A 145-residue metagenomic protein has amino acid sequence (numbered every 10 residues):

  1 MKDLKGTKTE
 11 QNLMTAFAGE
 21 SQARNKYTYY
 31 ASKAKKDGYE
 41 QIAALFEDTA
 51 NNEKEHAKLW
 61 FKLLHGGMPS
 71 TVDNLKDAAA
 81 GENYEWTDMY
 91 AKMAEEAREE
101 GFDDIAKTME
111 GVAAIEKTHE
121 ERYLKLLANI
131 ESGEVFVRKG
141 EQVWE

Functional and structural regions predicted by a protein language model:
M1-E145: Non-heme di-metal
